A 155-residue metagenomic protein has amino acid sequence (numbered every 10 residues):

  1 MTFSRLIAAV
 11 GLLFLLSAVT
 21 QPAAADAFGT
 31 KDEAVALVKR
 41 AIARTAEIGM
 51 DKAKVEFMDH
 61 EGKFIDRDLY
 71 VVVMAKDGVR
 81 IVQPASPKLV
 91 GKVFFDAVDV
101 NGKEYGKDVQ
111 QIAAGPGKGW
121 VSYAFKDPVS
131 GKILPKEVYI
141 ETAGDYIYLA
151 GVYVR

Functional and structural regions predicted by a protein language model:
T2-L15, T20-R155: N-terminal membrane-sensor/transducer module of prokaryotic signaling receptors
